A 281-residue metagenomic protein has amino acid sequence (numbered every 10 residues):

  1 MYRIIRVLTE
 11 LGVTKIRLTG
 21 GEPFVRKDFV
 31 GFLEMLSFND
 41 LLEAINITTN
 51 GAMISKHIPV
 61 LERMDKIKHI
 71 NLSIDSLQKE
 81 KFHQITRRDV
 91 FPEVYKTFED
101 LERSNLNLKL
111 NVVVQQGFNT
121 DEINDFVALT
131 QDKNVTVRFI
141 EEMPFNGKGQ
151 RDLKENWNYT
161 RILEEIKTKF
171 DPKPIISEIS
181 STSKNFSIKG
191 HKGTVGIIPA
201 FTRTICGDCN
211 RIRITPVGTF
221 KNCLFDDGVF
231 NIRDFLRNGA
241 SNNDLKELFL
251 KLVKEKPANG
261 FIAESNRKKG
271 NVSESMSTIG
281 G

Functional and structural regions predicted by a protein language model:
M1-L18, V25-I140: Radical SAM/AdoMet-radical enzyme domain recognition
G12, G20-G21, G51, S76 (+4 more regions): Glycine-centered flexibility sites
G20, T86, V114, P199-T202 (+1 more regions): Short, well-ordered turn and helix-capping elements at secondary-structure junctions
Q131-D132, E142-G281: Auxiliary Fe-S-binding modules of radical SAM enzymes
